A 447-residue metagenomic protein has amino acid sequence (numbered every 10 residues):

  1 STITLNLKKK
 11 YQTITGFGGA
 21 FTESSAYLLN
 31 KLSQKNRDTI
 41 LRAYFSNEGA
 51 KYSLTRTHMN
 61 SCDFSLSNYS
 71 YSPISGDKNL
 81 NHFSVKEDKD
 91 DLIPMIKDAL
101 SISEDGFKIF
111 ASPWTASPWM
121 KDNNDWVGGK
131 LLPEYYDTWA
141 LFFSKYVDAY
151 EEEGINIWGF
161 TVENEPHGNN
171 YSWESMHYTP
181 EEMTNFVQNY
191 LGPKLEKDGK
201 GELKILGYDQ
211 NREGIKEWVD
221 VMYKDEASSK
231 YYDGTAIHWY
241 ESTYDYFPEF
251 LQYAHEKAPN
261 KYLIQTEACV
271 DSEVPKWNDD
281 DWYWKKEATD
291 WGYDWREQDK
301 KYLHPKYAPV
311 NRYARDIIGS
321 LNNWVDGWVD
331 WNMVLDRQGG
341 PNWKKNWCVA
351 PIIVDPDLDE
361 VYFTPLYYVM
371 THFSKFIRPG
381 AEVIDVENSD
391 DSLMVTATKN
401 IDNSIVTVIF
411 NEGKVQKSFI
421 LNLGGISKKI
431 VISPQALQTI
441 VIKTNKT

Functional and structural regions predicted by a protein language model:
S1-I157, Y178-E181, N189: N-terminal catalytic cores of secreted or lumenal carbohydrate-active enzymes
G19, K51, I109, F160 (+6 more regions): Conserved, mostly hydrophobic/aromatic
E48-T55, E104-K108, E153-G159, G199-K204 (+5 more regions): Loop/turn elements at helix/coil->beta-strand transitions in domains of secreted/extracellular proteins
T57, A111, V162-E165, G207-Q210 (+4 more regions): Conserved beta-strand positions
T138-K145, A149-N156, P166-K276: Active-site neighborhood of glycoside hydrolase catalytic domains
Q265-Y368, D385-N388: Aromatic/acidic polysaccharide-binding cleft in carbohydrate-active enzymes
K375, V386-G424, Q435: Carbohydrate-binding surface patches
V431-T447: C-terminal beta-strand-rich structural cap/linker in extracellular carbohydrate-active enzymes
